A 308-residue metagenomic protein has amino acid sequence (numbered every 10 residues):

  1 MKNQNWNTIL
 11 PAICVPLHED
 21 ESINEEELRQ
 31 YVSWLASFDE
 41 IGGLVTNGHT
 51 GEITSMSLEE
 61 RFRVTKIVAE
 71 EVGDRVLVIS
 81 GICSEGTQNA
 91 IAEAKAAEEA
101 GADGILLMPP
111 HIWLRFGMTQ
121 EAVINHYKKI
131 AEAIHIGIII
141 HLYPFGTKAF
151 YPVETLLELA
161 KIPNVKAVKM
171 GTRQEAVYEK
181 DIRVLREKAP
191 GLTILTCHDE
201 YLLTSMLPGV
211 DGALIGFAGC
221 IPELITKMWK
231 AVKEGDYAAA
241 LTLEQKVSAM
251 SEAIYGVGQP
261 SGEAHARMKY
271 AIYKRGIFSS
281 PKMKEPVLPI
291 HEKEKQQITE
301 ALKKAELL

Functional and structural regions predicted by a protein language model:
K2-F150, L288: Active-site beta->alpha loop and helix N-cap motifs at the rims of alpha/beta catalytic domains
I13, G48, P109-P110, T172 (+3 more regions): Short secondary-structure boundary segments
L28, T65, A90, Y127 (+3 more regions): A general structural signal for well-ordered alpha-helical segments in protein cores
A36, A69, A131, I182 (+2 more regions): Structural signal for well-ordered, non-membrane alpha-helices
E40, E99-I105, A133-I136, L157-A167 (+2 more regions): Structural recognition of alpha->loop->beta junctions
R63, I67-E71, A96, A100 (+8 more regions): Alpha-helical structural signal in soluble globular domains
P144-S251: Catalytic alpha/beta core domains of metabolic enzymes, predominantly
T204-L308: Structured C-terminal cap/extension of enzyme domains
